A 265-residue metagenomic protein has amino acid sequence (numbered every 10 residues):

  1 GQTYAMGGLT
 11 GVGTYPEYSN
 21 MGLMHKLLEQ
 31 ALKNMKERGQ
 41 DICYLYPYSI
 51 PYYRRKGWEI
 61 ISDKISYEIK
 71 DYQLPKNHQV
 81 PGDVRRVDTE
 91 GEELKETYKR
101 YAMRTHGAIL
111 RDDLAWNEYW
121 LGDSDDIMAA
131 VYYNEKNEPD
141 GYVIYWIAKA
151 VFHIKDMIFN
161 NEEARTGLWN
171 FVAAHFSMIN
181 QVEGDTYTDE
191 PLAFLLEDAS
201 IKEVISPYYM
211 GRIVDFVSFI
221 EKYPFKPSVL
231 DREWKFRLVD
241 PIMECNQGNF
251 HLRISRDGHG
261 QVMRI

Functional and structural regions predicted by a protein language model:
G1-G11, Y15, S62-I65, D71-L74 (+2 more regions): Conserved acyl-donor/pantetheine-binding loop and adjacent beta-alpha core of acyl/acetyltransferases and related
Y4-P16, K149-N160: Conserved acetyl-CoA binding element of GNAT-fold acetyltransferases
G11-K36, E162-A173: Conserved acetyl-CoA-binding loop-helix of GNAT-fold acetyltransferases
L28, K33-P47, S177-T188: Conserved GNAT acetyl-CoA-binding A-motif
E37-D41, P47-I65, G167, D189-I205: Conserved active-site alpha-helix within GNAT-family acetyltransferase domains
C43-Y44, Y53, M157, V172: Conserved catalytic-core segments centered on acid/base and nucleophilic motifs
Q73-P81: Acidic/polar active-site rim loop that often engages polyanionic ligands
P81-I265: Intrinsically disordered, low-complexity, positively biased terminal segments
